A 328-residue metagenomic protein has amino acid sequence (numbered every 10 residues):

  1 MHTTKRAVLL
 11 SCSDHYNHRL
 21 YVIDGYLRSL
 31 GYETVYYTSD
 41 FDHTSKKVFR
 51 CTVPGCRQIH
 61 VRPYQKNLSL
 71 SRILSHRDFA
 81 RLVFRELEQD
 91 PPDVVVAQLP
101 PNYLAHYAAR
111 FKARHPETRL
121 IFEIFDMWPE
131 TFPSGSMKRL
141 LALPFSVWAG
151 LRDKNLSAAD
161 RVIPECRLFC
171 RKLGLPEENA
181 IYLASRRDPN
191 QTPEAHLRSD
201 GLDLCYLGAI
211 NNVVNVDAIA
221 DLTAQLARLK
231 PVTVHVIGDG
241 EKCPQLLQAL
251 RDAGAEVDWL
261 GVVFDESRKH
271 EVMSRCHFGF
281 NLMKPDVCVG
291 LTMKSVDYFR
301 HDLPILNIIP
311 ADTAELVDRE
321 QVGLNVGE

Functional and structural regions predicted by a protein language model:
M1-G55, R161, D221-L229: N-terminal subdomain of nucleotide-sugar transferases
P63-S71, T118-G150: Acceptor-binding helix/loop patch of EC 2.4 sugar-transfer enzymes, predominantly nucleotide-sugar-dependent
R81-F84, Y103-H106, R110-R114, W128 (+1 more regions): Membrane-proximal helix-turn-helix segments that form the acceptor-binding/catalytic region of lipid-linked
F84-L104, P116-I121: Short N-terminal targeting/anchoring amphipathic segment
F132, A142, S146-A180, P189 (+1 more regions): A short, active-site helix/loop in glycosyltransferases that binds the activated sugar's phosphate group
R187, A195-V214, I219-T223, V234-H235: Conserved donor-binding/catalytic core segment of Leloir-type glycosyltransferases
G201, V234-H235, P244-R268: Nucleotide-activated donor-binding/catalytic signature segment of Leloir-type glycosyltransferases, i.e., the conserved
V214, D265-E271, G279-F299, L306-L316: Nucleotide-sugar-dependent
